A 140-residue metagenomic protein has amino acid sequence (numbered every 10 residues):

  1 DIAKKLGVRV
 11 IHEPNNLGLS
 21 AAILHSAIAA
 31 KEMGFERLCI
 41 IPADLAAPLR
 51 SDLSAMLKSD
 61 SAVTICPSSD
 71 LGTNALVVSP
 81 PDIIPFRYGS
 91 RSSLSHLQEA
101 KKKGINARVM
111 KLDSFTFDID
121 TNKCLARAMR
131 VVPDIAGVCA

Functional and structural regions predicted by a protein language model:
I2-R37: Short phosphate-binding loop-to-helix
L17, L45-A47: Acidic metal-phosphate-binding loop of nucleotide-sugar-dependent transferases
F35, D60-S61, I105: Short, high-confidence coil segments that cap the C-terminus of an alpha-helix and link into the following beta-strand
P48-L71: Conserved donor-nucleotide/metal-binding helix-loop-beta segment in metal-dependent transferases, i.e., the alpha-helix
L71-I84, L97-Q98, N122: Conserved nucleotide-sugar donor-binding and metal-coordinating catalytic region shared by glycosyltransferases
R87-G89: Domain-level recognition of soluble alpha/beta enzyme cores, biased toward histidine phosphatases/phosphomutases
R91-L94, Q98-A140: Conserved alpha/beta core of the MobA/IspD/sugar-nucleotide pyrophosphorylase nucleotidyltransferase superfamily
